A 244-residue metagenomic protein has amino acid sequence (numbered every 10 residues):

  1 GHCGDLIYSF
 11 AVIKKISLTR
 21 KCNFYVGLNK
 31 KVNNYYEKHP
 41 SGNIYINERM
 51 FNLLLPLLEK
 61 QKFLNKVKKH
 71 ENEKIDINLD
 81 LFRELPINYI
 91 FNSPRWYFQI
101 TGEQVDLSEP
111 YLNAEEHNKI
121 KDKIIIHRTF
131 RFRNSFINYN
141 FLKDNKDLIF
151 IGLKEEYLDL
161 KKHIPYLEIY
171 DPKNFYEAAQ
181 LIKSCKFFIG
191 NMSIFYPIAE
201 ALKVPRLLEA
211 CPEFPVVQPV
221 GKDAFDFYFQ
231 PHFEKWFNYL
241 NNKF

Functional and structural regions predicted by a protein language model:
G1-F244: Catalytic machinery of carbohydrate-active enzymes, primarily nucleotide-sugar-dependent glycosyltransferases
